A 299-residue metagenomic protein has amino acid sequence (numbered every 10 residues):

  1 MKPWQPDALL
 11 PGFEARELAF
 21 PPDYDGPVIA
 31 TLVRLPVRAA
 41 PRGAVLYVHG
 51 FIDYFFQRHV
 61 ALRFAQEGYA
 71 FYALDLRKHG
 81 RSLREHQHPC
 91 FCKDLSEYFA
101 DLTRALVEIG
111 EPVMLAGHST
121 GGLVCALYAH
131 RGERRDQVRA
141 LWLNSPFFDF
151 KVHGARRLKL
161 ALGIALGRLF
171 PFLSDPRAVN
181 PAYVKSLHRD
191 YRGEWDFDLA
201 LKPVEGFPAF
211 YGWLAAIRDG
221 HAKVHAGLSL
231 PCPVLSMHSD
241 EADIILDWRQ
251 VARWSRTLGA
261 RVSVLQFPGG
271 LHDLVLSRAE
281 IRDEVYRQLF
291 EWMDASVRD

Functional and structural regions predicted by a protein language model:
M1-R38: N-terminal cap/lid segment of alpha/beta-hydrolase-fold proteins
H49-Y54, E241: Active-site glycine-rich loops that stabilize anionic/oxyanionic intermediates across multiple enzyme folds
F51-I52, G80-G110, I281-V285: Catalytic nucleophile-loop/oxyanion-hole region of alpha/beta-hydrolase and closely related hydrolase-like folds
D53-A61, A65-E85: Conserved alpha/beta-hydrolase
I109-S119: Alpha/beta-hydrolase fold nucleophile elbow
T120, V124-P208: Alpha/beta-hydrolase-fold enzymes
D175-Q266: Serine-hydrolase catalytic core
R261-D299: Catalytic active-site module of serine/aspartate enzymes centered on a nucleophile-bearing elbow/loop
